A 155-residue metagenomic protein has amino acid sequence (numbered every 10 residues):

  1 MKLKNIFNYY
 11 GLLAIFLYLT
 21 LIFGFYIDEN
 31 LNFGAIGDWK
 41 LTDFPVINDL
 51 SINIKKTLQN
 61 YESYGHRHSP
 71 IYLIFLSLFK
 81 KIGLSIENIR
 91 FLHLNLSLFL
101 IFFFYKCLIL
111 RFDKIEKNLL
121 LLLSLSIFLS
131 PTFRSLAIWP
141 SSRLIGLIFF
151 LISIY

Functional and structural regions predicted by a protein language model:
M1-D28, K117-L121: Start-transfer (signal-anchor) and selected internal transmembrane alpha helices of multi-pass inner/ER membrane
G11-L12, I74, F91, L121-L125: Hydrophobic alpha-helical transmembrane segments
G24-K56, S63-F75, E87: Extracytoplasmic catalytic/substrate-binding loops of multi-pass membrane glycan-assembly enzymes
H66, P70-I74, I82-F99, L136: Loop-to-helix entry region of an early transmembrane alpha helix in multi-pass inner-membrane enzymes
L78, N95-F99, L125, L129 (+3 more regions): Generic alpha-helical transmembrane segments of integral inner-membrane proteins, especially permease/transport modules
E87-D113, I152-S153: Transmembrane-helix motifs of polytopic, lipid-linked glycan transferases
F104-L129, L147-I148: Transmembrane-helix signature of polytopic, membrane-embedded enzymes that assemble or transfer cell-envelope glycans
S135-I145: Short acidic/glycine- and proline-prone juxtamembrane loop motifs at membrane-interface regions of multi-pass membrane
